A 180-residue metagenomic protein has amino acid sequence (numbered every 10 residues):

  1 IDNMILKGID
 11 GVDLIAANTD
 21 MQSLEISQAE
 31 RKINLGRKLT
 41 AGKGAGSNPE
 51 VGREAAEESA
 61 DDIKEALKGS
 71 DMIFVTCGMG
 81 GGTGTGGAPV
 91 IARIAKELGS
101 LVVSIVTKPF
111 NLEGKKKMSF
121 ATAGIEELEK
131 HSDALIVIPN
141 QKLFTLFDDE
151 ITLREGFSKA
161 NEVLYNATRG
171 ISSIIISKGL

Functional and structural regions predicted by a protein language model:
I1-L180: Tubulin/FtsZ superfamily GTPase core signature
